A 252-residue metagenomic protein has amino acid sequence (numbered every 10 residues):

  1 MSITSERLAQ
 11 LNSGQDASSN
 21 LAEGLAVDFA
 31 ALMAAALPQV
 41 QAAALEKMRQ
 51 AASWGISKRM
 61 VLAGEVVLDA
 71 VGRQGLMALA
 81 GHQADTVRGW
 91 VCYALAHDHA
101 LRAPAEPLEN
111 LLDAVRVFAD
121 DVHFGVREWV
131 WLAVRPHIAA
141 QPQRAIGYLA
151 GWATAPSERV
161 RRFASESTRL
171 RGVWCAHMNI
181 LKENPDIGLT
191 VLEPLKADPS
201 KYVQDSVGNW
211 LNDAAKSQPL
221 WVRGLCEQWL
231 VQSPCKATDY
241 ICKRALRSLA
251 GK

Functional and structural regions predicted by a protein language model:
M1-K252: Surface-facing alpha-helical segments and adjacent helix-coil boundary elements at the starts of domains
